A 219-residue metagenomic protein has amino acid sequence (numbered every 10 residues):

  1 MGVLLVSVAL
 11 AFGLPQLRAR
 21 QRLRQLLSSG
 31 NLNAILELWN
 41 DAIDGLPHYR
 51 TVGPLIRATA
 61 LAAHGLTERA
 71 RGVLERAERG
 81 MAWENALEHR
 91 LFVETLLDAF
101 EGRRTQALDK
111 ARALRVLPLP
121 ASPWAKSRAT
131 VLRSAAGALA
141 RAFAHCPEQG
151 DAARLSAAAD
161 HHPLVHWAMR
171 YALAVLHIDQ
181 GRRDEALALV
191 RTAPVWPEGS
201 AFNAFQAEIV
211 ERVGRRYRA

Functional and structural regions predicted by a protein language model:
G2-L27: Transmembrane alpha-helices and immediately adjacent membrane-cytoplasm interface residues in multi-pass integral
S7-G13, N40-Y49, E75-N85, R112-S127 (+2 more regions): Solenoid-like repeat scaffolds
L17, Q21, V52-I56, H89-F100 (+3 more regions): "A position-specific structural signal for the A-helix of alpha-solenoid helical repeats
G30-N31, L66, R103, A144-E148 (+1 more regions): Residues in the short coil linking paired helices within alpha-helical repeat scaffolds
A34-V73: Acidic, Ser/Thr-rich low-complexity segments on the non-lumenal side of membrane proteins
I35, A70, A107, E148-D151 (+1 more regions): Single-residue signature of alpha-solenoid repeat helices
A62, F92-P163: Alpha-helical adaptor scaffolds
D151-A219: Long, non-transmembrane cytosolic or organellar matrix-exposed soluble domains/tails of integral membrane proteins
